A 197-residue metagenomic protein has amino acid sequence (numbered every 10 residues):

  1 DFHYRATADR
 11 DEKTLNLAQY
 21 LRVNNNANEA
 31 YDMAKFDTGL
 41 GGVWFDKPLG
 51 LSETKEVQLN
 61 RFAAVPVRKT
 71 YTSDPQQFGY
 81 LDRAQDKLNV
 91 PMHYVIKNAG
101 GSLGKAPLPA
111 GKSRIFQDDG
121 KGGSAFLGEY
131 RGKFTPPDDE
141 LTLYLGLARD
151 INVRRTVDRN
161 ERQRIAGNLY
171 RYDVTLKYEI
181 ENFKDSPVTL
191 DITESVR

Functional and structural regions predicted by a protein language model:
D1-R197: Long, intrinsically disordered, low-complexity accessory segments associated with secretion and vesicular trafficking
